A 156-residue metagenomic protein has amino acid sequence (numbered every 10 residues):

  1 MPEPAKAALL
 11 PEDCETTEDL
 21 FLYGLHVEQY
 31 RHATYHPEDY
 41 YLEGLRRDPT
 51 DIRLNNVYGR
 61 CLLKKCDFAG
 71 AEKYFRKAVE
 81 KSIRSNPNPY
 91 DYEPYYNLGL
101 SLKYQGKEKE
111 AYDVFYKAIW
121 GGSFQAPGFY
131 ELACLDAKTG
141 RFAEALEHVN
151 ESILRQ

Functional and structural regions predicted by a protein language model:
E18-D19, R53, E93, P127: Start-of-helix register in tetratricopeptide repeats
L25-H26, R60, L100, C134: Residue-level recognition of tetratricopeptide repeat
Y30-R31, K65, Q105, T139: Structural motif corresponding to the intra-repeat A-B loop/turn of tetratricopeptide repeats
R47, E80-P87, G121, L154-R155: Structural marker of alpha-solenoid helical repeat scaffolds
